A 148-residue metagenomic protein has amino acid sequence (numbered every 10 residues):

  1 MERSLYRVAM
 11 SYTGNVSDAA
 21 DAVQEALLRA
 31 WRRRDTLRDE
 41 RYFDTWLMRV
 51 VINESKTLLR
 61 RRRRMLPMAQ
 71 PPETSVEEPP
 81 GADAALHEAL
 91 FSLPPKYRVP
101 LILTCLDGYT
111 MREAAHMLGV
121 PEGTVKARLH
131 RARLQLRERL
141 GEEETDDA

Functional and structural regions predicted by a protein language model:
E2, Y6, L27, P94 (+2 more regions): C-terminal flanking helix
R3, T13-G14, G108-Y109: Residue-level signal for the short linker/turn that defines the boundary of a DNA-recognition helix
L5, A9, A19-A30, V50 (+3 more regions): Short, small-hydrophobic-rich alpha-helical interface motif
Y6-E25, R34-Y42, E122, E144-A148: Short, charged helix-capping/linker segments at alpha-helix termini
R32-R38, R49-A69, P79, R131: Arg/Lys-rich amphipathic alpha helix in sigma70-family domain 2
I52, K56, L118-E142: DNA-recognition helix of helix-turn-helix
T57, R64-E88, T110, T145: Internal acidic/polar
P100-T104: A short pre-motif secondary-structure segment
